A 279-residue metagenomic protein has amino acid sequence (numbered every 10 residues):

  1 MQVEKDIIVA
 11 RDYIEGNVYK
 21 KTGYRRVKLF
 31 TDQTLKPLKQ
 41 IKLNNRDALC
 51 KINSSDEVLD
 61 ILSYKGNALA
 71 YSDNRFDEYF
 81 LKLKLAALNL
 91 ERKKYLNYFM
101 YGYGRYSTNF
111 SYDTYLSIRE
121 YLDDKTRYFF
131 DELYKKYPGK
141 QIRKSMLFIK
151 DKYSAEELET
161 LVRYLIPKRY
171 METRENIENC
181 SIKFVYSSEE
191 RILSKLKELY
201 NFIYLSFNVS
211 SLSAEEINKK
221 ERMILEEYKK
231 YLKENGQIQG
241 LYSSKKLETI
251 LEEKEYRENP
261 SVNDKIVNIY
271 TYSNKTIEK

Functional and structural regions predicted by a protein language model:
Q2-N44: S-adenosyl-L-methionine
Q2-R11, D73-S181: Class I S-adenosyl-L-methionine-dependent methyltransferase module
N45-R46, E190-Y204: A short acidic, Gly/Pro-enriched loop at the edge of an enzyme's catalytic core that lines a small-molecule cofactor
N45-S54, A68-L69: Conserved class I S-adenosyl-L-methionine
S54-K65: Conserved SAM-binding loop of SAM-dependent methyltransferases across substrates and taxa, primarily the Class I
N218-E234: A short glycine-rich, Lys/Arg-flanked "PGG" loop and its adjoining helix->strand segment in the class I
N235-S243: Conserved beta-strand signature within the Rossmann-like core of class I S-adenosyl-L-methionine
E252-K279: Core SAM-dependent methyltransferase catalytic element
